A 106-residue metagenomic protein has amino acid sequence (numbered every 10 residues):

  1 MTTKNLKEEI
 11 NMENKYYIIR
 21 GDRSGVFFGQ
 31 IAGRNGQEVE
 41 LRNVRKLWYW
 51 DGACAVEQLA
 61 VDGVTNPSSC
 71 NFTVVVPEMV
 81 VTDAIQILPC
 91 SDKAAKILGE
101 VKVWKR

Functional and structural regions predicted by a protein language model:
T2-T3: Ala/Thr-enriched low-complexity intrinsically disordered regions
L6-R106: Conserved RNA-binding domains used in RNP assembly and mRNA/RNA metabolism
